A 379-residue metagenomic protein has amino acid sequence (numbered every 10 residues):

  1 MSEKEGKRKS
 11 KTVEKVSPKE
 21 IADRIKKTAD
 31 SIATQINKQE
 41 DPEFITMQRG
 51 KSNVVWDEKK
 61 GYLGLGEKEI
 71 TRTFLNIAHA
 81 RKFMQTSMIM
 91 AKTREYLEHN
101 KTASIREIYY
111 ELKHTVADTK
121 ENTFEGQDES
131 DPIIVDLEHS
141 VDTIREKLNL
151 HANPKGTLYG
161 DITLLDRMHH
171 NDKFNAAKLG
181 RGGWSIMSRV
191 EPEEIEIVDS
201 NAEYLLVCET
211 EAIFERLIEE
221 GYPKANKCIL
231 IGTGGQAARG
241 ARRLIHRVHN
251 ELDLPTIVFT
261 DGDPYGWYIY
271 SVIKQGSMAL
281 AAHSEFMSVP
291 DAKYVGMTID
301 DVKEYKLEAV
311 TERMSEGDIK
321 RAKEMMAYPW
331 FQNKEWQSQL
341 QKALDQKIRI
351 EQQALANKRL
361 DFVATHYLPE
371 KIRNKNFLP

Functional and structural regions predicted by a protein language model:
M1-P255, P264-P379: Nucleic-acid enzyme cleavage-core boundary/entry regions
